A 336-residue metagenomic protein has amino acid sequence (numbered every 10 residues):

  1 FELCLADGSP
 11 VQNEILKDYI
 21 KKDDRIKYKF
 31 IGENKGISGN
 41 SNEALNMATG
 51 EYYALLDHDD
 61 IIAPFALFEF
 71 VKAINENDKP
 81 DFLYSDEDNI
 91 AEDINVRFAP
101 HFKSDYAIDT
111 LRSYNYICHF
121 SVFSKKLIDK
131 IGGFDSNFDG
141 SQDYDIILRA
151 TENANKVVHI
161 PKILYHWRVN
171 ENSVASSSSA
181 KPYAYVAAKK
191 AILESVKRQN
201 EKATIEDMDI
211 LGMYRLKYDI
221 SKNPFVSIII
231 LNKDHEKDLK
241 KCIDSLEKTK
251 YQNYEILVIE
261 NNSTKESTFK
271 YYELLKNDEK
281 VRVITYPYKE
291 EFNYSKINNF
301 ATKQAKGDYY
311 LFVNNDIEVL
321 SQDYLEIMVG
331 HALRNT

Functional and structural regions predicted by a protein language model:
F1-F30, E247-K289: Acidic donor-binding segment of Leloir-type glycosyltransferases
E2, D145, P224-I229, E255: Cell-envelope/extracellular polymer assembly enzymes that use nucleotide-activated donors
I31-A48, Y286-A305: Glycine-rich, basic loop-to-helix element that forms the pyrophosphate-binding segment of sugar-nucleotide handling
S38, N46, I90, V96-K126 (+2 more regions): A recurrent flexible, glycine/aromatic-enriched loop bordering the glycosyltransferase active site that acts as
Y53, Y310: Short aromatic/hydrophobic "clamp" motif used to bind/position activated sugar donors
I61, F65-R97, I317-T336: Conserved donor NDP-sugar-binding/catalytic core segment of glycosyltransferases
S136-F138, L148-H166, N172, K190-M208: Catalytic donor-sugar/metal-binding loop of nucleotide-sugar-dependent glycosyltransferases
L193-E247: N-proximal low-complexity "stem/linker" segments adjacent to membrane-targeting elements
